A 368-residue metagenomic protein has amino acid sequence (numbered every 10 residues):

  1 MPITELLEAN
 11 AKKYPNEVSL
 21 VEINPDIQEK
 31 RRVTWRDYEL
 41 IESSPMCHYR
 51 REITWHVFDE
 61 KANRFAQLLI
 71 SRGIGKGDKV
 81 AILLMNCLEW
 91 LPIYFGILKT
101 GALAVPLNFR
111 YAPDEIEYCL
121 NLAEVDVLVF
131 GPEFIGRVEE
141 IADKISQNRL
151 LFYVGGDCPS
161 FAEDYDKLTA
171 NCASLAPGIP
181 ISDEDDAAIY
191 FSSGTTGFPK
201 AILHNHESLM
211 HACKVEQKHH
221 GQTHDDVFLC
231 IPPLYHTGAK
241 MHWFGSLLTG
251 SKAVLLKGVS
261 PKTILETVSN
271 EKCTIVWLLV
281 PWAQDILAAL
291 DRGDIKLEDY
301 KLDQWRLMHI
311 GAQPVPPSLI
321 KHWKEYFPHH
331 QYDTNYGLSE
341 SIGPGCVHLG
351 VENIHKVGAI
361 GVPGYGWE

Functional and structural regions predicted by a protein language model:
E5-L7, S71-R72, K99-K167: Structural core segment of the AMP-binding/adenylate-forming
N16-C87, L91-F95, A112-E117, D166 (+1 more regions): Conserved AMP-binding/adenylate-forming core of the ANL superfamily
N16-V18, A170-F191, F198, G221-V227: Conserved pre-ATP/AMP-binding loop-to-beta segment of ANL
N24-R51, I135-D183, A289-G293: ANL superfamily adenylate-forming
C47, I189-A201, C213, N353: Conserved adenylation A10 loop of the ANL superfamily
D59-F65, D183, A188, I202-T223 (+3 more regions): Conserved structural elements of the adenylate-forming
M210-V227, Y235-I275, A289-L290, K296: Conserved AMP-binding/adenylation subdomain of ANL enzymes
L248, C273-L278, L287-H355, E368: Gly/Ser/Thr-rich phosphate-binding loop
